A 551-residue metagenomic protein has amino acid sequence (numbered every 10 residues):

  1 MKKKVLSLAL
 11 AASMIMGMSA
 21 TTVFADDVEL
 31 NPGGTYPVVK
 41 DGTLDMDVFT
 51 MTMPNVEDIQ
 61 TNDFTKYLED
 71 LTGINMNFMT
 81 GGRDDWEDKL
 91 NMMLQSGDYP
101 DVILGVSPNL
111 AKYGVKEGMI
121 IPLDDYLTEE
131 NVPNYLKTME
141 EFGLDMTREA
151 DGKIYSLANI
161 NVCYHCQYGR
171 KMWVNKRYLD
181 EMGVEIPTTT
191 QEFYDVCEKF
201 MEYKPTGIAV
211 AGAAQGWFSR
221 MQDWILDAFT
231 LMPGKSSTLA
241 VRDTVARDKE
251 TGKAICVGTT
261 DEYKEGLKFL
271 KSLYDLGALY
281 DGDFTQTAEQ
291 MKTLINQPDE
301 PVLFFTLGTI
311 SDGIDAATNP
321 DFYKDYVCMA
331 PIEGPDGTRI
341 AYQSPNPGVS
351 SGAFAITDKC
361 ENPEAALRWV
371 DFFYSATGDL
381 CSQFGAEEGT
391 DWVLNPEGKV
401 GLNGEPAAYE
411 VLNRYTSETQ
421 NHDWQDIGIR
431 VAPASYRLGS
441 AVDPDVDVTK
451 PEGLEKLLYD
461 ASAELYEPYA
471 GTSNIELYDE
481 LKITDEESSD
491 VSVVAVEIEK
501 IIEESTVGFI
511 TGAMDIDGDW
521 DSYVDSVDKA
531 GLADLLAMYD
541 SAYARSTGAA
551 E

Functional and structural regions predicted by a protein language model:
K2-F24: Sec-dependent N-terminal signal peptides of Gram-positive bacterial secreted proteins and lipoproteins
S7, T22-E192, P233-A240, T244-V245 (+2 more regions): Conserved N-terminal structural module of periplasmic/extracytoplasmic solute-binding proteins
G42-M46, T72-N77, G97-D101, G118-I121 (+6 more regions): Loop/turn elements at helix/coil->beta-strand transitions in domains of secreted/extracellular proteins
M51, T377-E504: Conserved small-residue motifs centered on glycine
E87-Y99, E117, D195-K199, E289-L303: Short helices/loops that flank or line small-molecule/ion binding pockets
L110-M146, C197-M201, I208-D243, V302-D325: Carboxylate/His-rich catalytic cores and anion/metal-binding grooves
D124-L127, D151-L226, V245-Q297, F354-D391: Helix-loop-helix "hinge/cap" segment bordering the ligand-binding cleft or interdomain interface
F218-T244, K271-S440: Extracytoplasmic/periplasmic substrate-binding proteins
